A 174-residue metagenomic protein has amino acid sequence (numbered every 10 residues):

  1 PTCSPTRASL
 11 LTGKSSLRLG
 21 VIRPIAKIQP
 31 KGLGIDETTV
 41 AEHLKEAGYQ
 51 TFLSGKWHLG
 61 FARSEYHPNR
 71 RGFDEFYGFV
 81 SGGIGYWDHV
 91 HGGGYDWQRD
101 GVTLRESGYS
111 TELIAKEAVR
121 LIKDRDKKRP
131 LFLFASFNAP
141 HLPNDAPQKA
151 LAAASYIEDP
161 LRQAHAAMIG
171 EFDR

Functional and structural regions predicted by a protein language model:
P1-R174: Formylglycine-dependent sulfatase
